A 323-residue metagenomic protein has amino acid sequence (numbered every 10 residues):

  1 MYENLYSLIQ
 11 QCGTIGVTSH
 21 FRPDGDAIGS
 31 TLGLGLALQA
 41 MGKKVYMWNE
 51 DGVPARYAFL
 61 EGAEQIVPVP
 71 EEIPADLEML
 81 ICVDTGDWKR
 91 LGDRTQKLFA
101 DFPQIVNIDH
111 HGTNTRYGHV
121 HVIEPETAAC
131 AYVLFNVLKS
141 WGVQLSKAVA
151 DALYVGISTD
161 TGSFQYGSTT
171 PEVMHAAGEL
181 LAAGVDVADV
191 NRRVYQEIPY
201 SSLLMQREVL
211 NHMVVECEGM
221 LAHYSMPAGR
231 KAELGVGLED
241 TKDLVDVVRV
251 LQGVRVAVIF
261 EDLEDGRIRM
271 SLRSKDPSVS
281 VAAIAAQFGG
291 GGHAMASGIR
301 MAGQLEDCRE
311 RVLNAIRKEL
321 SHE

Functional and structural regions predicted by a protein language model:
Y2-T18, G29-A58, P74-L77, T159-E323: Hydrophobic helix-and-loop "lid/oligomerization" segment in the mid-to-C-terminal part of catalytic domains
T18, R22, C82, N107 (+1 more regions): Generic enzyme active-site microenvironment
G25-T31, W88-G92: Short glycine/serine/threonine-rich phosphate/pyrophosphate-binding segments that cradle anionic phosphate groups
W48, I81, Q104-I108, V120-I123 (+2 more regions): Hydrophobic/aromatic beta-strand patches that form the interior of the parallel beta-sheet core in alpha/beta enzyme
E61-A63, V69-V120: Active-site cofactor/cluster-binding pocket
G62-I66, I123-E126, K275-D276: Short, hinge-like loop/turn segments at secondary-structure boundaries
I108-A176: Short alpha-helices
